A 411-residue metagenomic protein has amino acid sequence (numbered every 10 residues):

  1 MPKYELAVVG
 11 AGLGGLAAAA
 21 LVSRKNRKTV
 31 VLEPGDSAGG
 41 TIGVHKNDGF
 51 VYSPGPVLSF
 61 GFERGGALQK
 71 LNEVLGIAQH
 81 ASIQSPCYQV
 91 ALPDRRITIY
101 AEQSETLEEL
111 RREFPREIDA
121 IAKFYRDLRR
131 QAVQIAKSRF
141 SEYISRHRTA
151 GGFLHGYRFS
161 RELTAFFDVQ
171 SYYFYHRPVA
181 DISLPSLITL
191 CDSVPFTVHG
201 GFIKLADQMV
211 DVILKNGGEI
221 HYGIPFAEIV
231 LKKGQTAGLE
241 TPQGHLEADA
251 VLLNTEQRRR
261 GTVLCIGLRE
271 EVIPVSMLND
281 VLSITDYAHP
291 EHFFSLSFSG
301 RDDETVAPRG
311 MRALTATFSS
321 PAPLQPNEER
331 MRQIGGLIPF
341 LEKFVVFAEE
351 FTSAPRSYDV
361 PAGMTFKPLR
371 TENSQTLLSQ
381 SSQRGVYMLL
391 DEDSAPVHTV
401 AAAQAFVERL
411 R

Functional and structural regions predicted by a protein language model:
P2-A120: N-terminal glycine-rich phosphate/pyrophosphate-binding loop and immediately adjacent elements
R27-T29, V251, L264, A348-F351: Hydrophobic anchor at the start of a short beta-strand that flanks the dinucleotide cofactor-binding loop
G61-R64, Q103, I121, Y143-A150 (+8 more regions): Generic structural signal for well-ordered, non-membrane alpha-helical segments in soluble metabolic enzymes
H80-S82, E219-G223, Y387: General small-molecule cofactor/ligand-binding pocket signal
P93-I182: Rossmann-like flavin
S186-A237: Helical element adjacent to the flavin cofactor pocket in flavoenzyme catalytic cores
T197, A227-L314: Mid-domain catalytic core of redox enzymes that form a hydrophobic substrate pocket/lid adjacent to a catalytic redox
L296-R411: Conserved flavin/dinucleotide-binding core of flavoenzymes
